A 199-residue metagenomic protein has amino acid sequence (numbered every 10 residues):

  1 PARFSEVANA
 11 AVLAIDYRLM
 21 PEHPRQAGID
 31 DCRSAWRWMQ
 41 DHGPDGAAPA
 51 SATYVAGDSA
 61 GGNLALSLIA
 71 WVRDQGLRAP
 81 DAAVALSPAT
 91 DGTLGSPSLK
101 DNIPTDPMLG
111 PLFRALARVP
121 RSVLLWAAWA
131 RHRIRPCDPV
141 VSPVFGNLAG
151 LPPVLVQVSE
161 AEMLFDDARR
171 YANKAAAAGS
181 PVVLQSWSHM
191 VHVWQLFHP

Functional and structural regions predicted by a protein language model:
P1-P199: Alpha/beta-hydrolase superfamily serine-hydrolase fold, recognizing
